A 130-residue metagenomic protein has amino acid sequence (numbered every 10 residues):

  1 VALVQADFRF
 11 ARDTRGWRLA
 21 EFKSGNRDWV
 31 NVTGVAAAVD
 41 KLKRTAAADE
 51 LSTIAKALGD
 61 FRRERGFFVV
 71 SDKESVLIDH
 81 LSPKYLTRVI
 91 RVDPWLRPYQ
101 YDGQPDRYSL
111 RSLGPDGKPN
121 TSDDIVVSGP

Functional and structural regions predicted by a protein language model:
L3-P130: Low-complexity, acidic interaction segments enriched in glycine
